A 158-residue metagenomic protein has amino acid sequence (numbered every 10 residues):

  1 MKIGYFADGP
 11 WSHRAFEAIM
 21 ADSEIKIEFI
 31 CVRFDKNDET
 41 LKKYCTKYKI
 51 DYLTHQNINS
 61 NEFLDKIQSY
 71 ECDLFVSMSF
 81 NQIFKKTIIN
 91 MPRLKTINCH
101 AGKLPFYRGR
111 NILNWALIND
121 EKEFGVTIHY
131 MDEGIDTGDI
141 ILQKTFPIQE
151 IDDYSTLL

Functional and structural regions predicted by a protein language model:
M1-L158: One-carbon transfer enzymes
